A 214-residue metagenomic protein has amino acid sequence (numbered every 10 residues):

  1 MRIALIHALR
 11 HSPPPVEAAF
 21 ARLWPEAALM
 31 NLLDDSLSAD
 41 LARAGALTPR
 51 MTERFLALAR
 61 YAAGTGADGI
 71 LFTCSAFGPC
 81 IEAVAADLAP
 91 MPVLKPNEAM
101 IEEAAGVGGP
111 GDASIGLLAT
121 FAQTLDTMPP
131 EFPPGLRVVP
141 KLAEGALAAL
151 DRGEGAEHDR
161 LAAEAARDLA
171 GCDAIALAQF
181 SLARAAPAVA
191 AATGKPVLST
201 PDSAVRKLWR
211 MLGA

Functional and structural regions predicted by a protein language model:
M1-A214: Non-catalytic structural scaffold of enzyme domains
